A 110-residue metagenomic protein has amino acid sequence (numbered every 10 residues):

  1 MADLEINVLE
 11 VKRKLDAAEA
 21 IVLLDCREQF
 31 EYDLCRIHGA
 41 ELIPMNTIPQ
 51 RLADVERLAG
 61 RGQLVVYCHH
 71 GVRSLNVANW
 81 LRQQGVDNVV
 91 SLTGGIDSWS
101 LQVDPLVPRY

Functional and structural regions predicted by a protein language model:
M1-V22, C26-Q63, V72-Y110: Rhodanese-like catalytic fold shared by cysteine-dependent sulfurtransferases and DSP/PTP-type phosphatases
Y67: Short, surface-exposed ligand- or partner-binding patches at beta-edge/loop junctions that are enriched in aromatics
